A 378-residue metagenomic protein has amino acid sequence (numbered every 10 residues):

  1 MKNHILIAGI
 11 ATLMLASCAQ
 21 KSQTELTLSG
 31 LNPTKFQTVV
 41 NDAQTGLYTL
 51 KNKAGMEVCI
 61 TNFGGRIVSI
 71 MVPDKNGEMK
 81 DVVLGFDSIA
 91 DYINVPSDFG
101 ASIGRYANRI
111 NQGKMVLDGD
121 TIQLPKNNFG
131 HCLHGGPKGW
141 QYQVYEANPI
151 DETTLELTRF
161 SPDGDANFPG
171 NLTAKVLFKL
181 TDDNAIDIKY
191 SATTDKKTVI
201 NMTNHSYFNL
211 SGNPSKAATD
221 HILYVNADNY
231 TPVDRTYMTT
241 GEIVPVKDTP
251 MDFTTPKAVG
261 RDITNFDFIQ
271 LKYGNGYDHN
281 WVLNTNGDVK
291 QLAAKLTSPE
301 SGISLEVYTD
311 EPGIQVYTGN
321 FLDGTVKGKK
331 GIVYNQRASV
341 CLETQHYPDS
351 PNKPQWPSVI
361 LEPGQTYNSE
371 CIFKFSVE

Functional and structural regions predicted by a protein language model:
M1-I5, Q20: Positively charged n-region of N-terminal signal peptides that target proteins for export
L6-A11: Sec-dependent N-terminal signal peptides
T12-L13, S215: Alpha-helical transmembrane segments and their juxtamembrane interfaces
L15-S17: C-terminal motif of bacterial Sec signal peptides marking the signal peptidase cleavage site
A19-M56, N62-E378: An exposed, glycine/acidic-rich loop-and-rim segment of catalytic or binding clefts
